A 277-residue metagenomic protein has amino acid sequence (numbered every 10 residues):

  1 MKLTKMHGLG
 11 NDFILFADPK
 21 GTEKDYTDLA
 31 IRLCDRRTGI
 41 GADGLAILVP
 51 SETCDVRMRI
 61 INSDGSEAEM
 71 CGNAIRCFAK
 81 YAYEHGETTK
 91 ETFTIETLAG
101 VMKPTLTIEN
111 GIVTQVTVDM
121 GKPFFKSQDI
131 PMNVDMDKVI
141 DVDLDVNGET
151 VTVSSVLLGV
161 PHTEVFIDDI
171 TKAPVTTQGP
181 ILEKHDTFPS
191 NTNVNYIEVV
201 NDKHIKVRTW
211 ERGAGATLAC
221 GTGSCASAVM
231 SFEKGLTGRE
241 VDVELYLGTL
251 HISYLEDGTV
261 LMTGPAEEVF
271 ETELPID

Functional and structural regions predicted by a protein language model:
M1-G21, V118, D135-V156: N-terminal, positively charged, Ser/Thr/Ala/Gly-biased leader segments that form transit/presequence-like amphipathic
M1-I112, T163-D277: A glycine-rich beta-to-alpha transition motif near the start of alpha/beta enzyme domains, typified by
A68, Q128-M132, D141, F166: Flexible, glycine/proline-enriched loop segments at strand-loop-helix junctions that form or flank small-ligand binding
Q115-T117, G121-P123: Membrane helix-loop-helix hairpins that form the core translocation module of multi-pass transporters
K122-F124, L158-H162, A266: Glycine-rich beta-alpha junction loops
F124-Q128, E271: Short, charged/polar, Gly/Pro-enriched secondary-structure boundary elements
M132-V139, K184-F188: Short, conserved active-site entrance elements at the starts or edges of catalytic domains
V153, P161-E164: Selected transmembrane alpha-helices and immediately adjacent juxtamembrane segments of polytopic inner-membrane
